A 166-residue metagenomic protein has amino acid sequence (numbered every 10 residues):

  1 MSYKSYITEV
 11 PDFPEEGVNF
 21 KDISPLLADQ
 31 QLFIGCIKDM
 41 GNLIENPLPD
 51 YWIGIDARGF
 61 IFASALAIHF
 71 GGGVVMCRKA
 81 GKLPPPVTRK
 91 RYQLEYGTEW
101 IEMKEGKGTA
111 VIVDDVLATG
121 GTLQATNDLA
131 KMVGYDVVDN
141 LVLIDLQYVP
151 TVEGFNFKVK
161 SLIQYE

Functional and structural regions predicted by a protein language model:
M1-L48: Active-site-facing substrate-recognition patch
S5-Y6, Q124-E166: PRPP-dependent phosphoribosyltransferase catalytic core
I44-P49, E105-G106, V133: Glycine-rich phosphate-binding loop signature in dinucleotide/nucleotide-binding domains
L48-D56: Short glycine-rich phosphate-binding loop at a beta-alpha junction
D50, G108, V138: Conserved acidic residues
I61-F70, N127: Short Gly/Thr/Asp-enriched flexible loops that form oxyanion-binding sites at enzyme active sites
G72-V111: Short, glycine/charge-rich flexible loops or terminal/linker lids adjacent to PRPP-binding catalytic cores
D114-N127: Acidic, divalent-metal-coordinating active-site segment for phosphoryl/phosphodiester hydrolysis, typified by short
